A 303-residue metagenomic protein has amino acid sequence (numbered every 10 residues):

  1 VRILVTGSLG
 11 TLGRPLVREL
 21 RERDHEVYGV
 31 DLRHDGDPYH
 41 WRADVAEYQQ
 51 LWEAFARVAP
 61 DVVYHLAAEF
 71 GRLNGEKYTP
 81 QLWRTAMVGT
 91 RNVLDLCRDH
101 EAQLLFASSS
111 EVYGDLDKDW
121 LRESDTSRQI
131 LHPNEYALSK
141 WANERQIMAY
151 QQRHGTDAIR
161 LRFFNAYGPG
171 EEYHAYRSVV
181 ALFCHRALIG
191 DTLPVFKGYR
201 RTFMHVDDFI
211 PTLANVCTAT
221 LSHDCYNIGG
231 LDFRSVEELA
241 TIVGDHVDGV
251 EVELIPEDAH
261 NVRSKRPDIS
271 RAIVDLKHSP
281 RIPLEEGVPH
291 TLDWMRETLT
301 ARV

Functional and structural regions predicted by a protein language model:
I3-E22: N-terminal Rossmann NAD(P)H-binding glycine-rich loop of SDR-like oxidoreductase domains
G7, I189-V303: C-terminal substrate-binding subdomain of Rossmann-fold SDR/epimerase-dehydratase oxidoreductases
G36-E47: Rossmann-fold cofactor-recognition segment
V45-T85: NAD(P)H-binding glycine-rich loop region in Rossmannoid oxidoreductase-like domains and their noncatalytic homologs
A59, R91-P133: Conserved Rossmann-fold NAD(P)-dependent oxidoreductase catalytic core, especially the SDR/UDP-sugar
S108-S109, E144-P169, P194: Conserved beta-loop-beta element that borders a ligand/cofactor-binding pocket
Y113-G114, N134-E135, I159-S178: Flexible, glycine-rich beta-alpha linker
S139-A142: Active-site helix of classical SDR
